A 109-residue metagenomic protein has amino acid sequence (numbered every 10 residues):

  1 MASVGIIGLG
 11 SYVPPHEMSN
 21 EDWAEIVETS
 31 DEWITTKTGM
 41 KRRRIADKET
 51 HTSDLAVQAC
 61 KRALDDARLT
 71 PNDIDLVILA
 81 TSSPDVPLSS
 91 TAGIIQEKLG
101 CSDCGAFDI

Functional and structural regions predicted by a protein language model:
M1-I78, E97-G100: Conserved "HGTGT" condensation-loop signature of ketosynthase/thiolase-family condensing enzymes that catalyze
W23, I78-I109: Active-site-proximal gating segment of KS-fold condensing enzymes and close homologs
